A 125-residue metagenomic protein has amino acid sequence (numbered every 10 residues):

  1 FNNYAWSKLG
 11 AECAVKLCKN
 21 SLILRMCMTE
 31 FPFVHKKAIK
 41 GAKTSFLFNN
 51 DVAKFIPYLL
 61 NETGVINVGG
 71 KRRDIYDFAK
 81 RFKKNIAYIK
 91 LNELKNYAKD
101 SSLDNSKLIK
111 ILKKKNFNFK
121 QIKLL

Functional and structural regions predicted by a protein language model:
F1-C27: Active-site Tyr-X1-5-Lys
Y4, A11-E12, D104-L108, K113: A basic- and aromatic-enriched beta-loop-alpha substructure that forms the phosphate/nucleotide- and DNA/RNA-contacting
W6, I23-M26, H35-N61: Substrate-positioning beta->alpha
K16-S21, F33-K37, L59-V65, F82-A87 (+1 more regions): Short glycine/proline-enriched coil/turn segments at helix->beta-strand junctions
C27-F31, R73: Conserved sequence/active-site signature of Rossmann-fold short-chain dehydrogenase/reductase
F55-L103: Mid/C-terminal beta-alpha module of Rossmann-like enzyme folds, strongest in SDR-family dehydrogenases/epimerases
I109, K115-L125: Amphipathic terminal alpha-helices
